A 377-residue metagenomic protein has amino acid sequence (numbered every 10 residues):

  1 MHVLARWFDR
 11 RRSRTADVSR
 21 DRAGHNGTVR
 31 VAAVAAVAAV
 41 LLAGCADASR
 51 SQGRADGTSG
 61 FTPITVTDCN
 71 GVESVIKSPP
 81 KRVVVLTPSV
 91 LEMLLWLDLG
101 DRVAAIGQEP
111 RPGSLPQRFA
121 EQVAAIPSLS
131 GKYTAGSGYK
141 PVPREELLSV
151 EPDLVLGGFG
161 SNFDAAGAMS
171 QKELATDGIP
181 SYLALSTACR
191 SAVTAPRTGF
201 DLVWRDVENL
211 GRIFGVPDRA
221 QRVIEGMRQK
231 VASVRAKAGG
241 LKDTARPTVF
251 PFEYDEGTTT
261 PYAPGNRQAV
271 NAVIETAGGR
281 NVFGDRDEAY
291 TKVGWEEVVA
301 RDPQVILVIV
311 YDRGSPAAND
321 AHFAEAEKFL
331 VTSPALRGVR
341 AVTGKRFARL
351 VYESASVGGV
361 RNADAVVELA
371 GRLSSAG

Functional and structural regions predicted by a protein language model:
H2-A36, A43-W96, R212-F252, R372-G377: Bacterial Sec-exported substrate-binding components of ABC uptake systems
C69-G71, L129-P143, T187, D287-G294: Short helix-initiation/N-cap motifs at beta->coil->alpha
P80-K81, Y133-T134, G158-N162, S191-R197 (+3 more regions): Second-shell loop/turn segments in exported
L91-V150, L154-V155, F159-F163, G314-P316: A short, structured surface patch at a secondary-structure boundary
P112-P116, S161-M169, I179-N209, K242-A269 (+1 more regions): Extracytoplasmic ligand-binding site segments that recognize negatively charged/polar headgroups
P141-L154, M169-K172, D177, V293-D302: Short helices/loops that flank or line small-molecule/ion binding pockets
R197-D206, V308-G377: Structured C-terminal subdomain patch of bacterial secreted/periplasmic proteins
Y262-Y290: Alpha-helical, coiled-coil/dimerization segments enriched in small aliphatic residues
